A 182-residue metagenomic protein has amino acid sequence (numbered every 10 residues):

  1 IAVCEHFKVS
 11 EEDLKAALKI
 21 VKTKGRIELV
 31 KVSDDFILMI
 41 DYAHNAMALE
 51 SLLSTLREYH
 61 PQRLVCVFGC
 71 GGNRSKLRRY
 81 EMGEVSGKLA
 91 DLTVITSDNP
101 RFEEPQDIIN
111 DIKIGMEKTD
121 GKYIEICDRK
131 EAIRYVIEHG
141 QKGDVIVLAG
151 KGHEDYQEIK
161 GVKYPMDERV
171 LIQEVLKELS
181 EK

Functional and structural regions predicted by a protein language model:
A2-K182: ATP-dependent carboxylate-amine ligase
